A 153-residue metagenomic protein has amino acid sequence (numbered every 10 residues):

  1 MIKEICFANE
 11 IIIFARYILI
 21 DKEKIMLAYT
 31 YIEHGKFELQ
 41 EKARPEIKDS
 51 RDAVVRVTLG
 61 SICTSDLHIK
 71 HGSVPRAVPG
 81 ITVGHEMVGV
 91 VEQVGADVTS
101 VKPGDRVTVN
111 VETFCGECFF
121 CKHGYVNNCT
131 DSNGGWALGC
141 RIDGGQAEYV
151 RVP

Functional and structural regions predicted by a protein language model:
I12-I25: Short, Lys/Arg-enriched N-terminal segments with co-localized hydrophobic residues within the first ~10-30 amino acids
I32, R44-P45, V78-G84, A137-I142 (+1 more regions): Short Gly/Pro-enriched turn/cap motifs at secondary-structure boundaries
P45-G60, S73-K122: Glycine-rich beta-strand-centered segment in the early N-terminal region that forms part of a ligand/cofactor-binding
S65-L67: Cytochrome P450 core scaffold surrounding the K-helix E-X-X-R motif and the conserved "meander" helix-loop region
G116-P153: NAD(P)H dinucleotide-binding glycine-rich loop of Rossmann-like/cofactor-binding domains, especially the beta1-alpha1
